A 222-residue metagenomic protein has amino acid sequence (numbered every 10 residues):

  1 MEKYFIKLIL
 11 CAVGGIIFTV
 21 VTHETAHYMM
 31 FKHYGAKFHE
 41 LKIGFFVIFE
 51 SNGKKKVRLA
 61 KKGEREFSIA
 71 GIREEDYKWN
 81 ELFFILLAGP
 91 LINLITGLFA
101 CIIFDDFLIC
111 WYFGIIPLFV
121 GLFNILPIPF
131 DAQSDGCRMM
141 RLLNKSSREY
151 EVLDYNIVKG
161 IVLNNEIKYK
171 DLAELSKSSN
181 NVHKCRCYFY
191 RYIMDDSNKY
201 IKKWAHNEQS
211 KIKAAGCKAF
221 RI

Functional and structural regions predicted by a protein language model:
M1-M30, N93-I102, L122: Long, highly hydrophobic alpha-helical transmembrane signal-anchor segments
C11-E74: Small-residue-rich helix-interface/hinge motifs
L59-K62, E66, D154-S176: Primarily interfacial, aromatic-capped hydrophobic alpha-helices that serve as membrane anchors
E66-W79, A205, G216, F220-R221: Non-catalytic, topology-defining segments of multipass membrane proteins
A70, E74-G160: Hydrophobic transmembrane alpha-helical segments that form the core helix bundle of multi-pass membrane enzymes
L98-F104, L172-S179, Y192: Alpha-helix C-terminal capping segments
Y150-G160, N181-S197, A214-I222: Amphipathic alpha-helical repeat scaffolds of TPR domains
I167-S178, N198-K213: Alpha-helical repeat scaffolds
